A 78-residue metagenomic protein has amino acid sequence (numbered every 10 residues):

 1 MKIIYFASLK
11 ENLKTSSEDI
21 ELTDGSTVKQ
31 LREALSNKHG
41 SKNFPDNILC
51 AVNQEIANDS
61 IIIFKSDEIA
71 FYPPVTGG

Functional and structural regions predicted by a protein language model:
M1-T76: Ubiquitin-like/PB1-type beta-grasp interaction modules and other compact soluble beta-rich domains
